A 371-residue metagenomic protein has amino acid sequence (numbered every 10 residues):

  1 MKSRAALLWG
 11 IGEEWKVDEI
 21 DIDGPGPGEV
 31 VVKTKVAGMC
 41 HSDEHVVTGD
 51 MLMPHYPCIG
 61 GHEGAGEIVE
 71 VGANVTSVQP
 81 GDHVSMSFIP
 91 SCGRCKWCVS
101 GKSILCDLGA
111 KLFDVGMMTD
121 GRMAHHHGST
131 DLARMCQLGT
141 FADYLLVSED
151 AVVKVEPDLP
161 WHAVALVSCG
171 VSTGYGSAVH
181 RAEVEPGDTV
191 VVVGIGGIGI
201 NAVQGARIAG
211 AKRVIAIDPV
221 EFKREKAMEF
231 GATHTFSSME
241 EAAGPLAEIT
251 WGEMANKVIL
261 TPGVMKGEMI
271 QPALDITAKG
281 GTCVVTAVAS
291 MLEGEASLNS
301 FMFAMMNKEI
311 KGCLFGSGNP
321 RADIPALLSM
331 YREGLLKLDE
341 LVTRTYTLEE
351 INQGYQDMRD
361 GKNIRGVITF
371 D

Functional and structural regions predicted by a protein language model:
M1, E240-E241, K257, Q271-D275 (+1 more regions): C-terminal hydrophobic helical "lid"/dimerization subdomain of Rossmann-like NAD(P)H-dependent oxidoreductases
R4, K16, D21, K33 (+3 more regions): Residues located in well-ordered beta-strands
I22-A37, D50-V99, I104, L112 (+1 more regions): Glycine-rich beta-strand-centered segment in the early N-terminal region that forms part of a ligand/cofactor-binding
F88-D150: Cysteine-cluster motifs in flexible loop/terminal segments that predominantly coordinate metals
D143-Y144, D150-V152, E156-G244: Mid-domain Rossmann-like dinucleotide-binding core that forms the NAD(H)/NADP(H) cofactor-binding site
A242-G252: Short amphipathic alpha-helix with an adjacent loop that forms part of the alpha/beta core around
G263-L335, F370-D371: Glycine-rich phosphate-binding loop and adjacent beta-alpha segment of Rossmann(oid) nucleotide-cofactor-binding
